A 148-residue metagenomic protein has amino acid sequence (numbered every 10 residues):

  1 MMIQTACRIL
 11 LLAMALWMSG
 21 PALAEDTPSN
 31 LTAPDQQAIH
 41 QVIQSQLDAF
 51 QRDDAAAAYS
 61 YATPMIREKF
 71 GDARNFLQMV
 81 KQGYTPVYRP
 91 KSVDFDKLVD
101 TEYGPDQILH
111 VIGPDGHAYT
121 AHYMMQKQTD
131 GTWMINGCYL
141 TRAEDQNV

Functional and structural regions predicted by a protein language model:
M1-L10: Bacterial N-terminal signal peptides that target proteins for export
I9-S19: Bacterial N-terminal signal peptides
L23-R52: Short, low-complexity N-terminal intrinsically disordered segments enriched in polar/charged residues
N30, Q37-Q41, A55-E102: Short solvent-exposed beta->alpha transition segments
S45-A49, D72-F76, I135: A generic structural signal for ordered secondary structure
K97-V148: Exposed beta-sheet edge and beta->alpha loop/turn motif
